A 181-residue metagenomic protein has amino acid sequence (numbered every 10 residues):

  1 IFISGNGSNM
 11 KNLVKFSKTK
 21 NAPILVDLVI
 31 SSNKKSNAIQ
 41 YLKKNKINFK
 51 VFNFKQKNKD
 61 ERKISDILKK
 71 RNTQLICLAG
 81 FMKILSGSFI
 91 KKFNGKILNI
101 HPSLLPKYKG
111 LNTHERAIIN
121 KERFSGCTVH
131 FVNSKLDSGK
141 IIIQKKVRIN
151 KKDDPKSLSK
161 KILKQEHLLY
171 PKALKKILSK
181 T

Functional and structural regions predicted by a protein language model:
I1-T181: One-carbon transfer enzymes
